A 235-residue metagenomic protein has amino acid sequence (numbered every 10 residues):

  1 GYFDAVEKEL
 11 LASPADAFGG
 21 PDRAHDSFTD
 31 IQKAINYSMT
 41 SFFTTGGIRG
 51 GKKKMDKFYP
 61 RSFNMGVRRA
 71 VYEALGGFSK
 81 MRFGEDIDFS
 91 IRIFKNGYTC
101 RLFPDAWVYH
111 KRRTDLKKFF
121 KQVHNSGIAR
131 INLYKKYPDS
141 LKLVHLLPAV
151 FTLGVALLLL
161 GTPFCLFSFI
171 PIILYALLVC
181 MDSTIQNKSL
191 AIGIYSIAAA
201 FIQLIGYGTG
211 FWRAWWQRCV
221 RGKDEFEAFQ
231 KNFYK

Functional and structural regions predicted by a protein language model:
G1, A5, K33, D88-R92 (+3 more regions): Alpha-helical elements of Rossmann-like donor-binding domains used by nucleotide-donor carbohydrate transfer enzymes
G1-Y37, S41, T99, D105-W107 (+1 more regions): Conserved donor NDP-sugar-binding/catalytic core segment of glycosyltransferases
A17-D26, I35-F58, E73, K136: Short, flexible, basic/aromatic active-site loop/helix in glycosyltransferases
D56, R61-S62, C219-K235: Short linear elements at protein peripheries
R61-G76: Conserved nucleotide-sugar donor-binding and metal-coordinating catalytic region shared by glycosyltransferases
S79-L141: Catalytic donor/gating beta->alpha subdomain of glycosyltransferases that bind UDP-sugars
D139-V150: Membrane-interface anchor segments at the N-terminal boundary of transmembrane helices in multi-pass membrane enzymes
F151-R221: Membrane-embedded multi-pass helical conduit in multi-pass membrane proteins, especially envelope-biosynthetic
